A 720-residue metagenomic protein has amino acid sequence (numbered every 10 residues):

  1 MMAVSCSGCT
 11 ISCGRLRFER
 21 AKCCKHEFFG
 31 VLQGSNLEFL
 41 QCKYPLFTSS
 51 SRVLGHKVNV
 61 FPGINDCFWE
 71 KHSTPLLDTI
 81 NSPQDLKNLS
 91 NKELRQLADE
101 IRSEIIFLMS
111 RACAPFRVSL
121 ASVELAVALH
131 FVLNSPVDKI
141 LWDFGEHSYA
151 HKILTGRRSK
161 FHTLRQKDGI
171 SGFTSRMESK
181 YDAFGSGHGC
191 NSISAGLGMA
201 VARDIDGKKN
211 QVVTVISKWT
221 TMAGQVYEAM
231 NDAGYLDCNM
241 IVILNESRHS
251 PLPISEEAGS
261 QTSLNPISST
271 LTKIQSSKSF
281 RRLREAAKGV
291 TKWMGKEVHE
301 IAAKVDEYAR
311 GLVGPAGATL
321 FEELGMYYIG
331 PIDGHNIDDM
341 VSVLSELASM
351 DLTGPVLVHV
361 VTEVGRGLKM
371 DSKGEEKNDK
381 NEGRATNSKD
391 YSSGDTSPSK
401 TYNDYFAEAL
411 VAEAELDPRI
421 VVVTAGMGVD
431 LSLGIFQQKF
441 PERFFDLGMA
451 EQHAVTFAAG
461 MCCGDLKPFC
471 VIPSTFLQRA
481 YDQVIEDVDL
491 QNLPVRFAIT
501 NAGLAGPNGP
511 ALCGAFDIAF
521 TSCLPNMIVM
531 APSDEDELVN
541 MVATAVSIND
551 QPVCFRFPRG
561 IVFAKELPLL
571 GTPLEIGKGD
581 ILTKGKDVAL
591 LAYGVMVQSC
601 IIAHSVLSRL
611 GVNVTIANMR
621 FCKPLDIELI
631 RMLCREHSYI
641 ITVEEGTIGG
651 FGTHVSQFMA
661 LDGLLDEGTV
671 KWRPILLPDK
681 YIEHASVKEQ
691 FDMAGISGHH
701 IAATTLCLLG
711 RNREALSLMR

Functional and structural regions predicted by a protein language model:
M1-S49: N-terminal chloroplast transit peptides
A3-S12, T155-N191, I205-K209, M230 (+9 more regions): Thiamine diphosphate
F29-D99, S103, S110-R111, S717-R720: N-terminal organelle-targeting presequences
K92, Q96-G207, Q211, W219 (+4 more regions): Long, structured ligand/cofactor-binding scaffold of large enzymes
L108-V137, P355, T362, Y402-E415 (+1 more regions): Active-site pocket-lining segments that scaffold enzyme catalytic pockets across diverse folds
A112-A114, D138-L141, D182-G185, D206-A223 (+5 more regions): A short, small-residue-rich loop immediately preceding and capping a beta-strand
V212, I216-A229, S432, F444 (+4 more regions): Extended, hydrophobic alpha-helical segments in both membrane/secreted and soluble proteins
E382-D390, S522-P568: Helix-enriched interaction subdomains in cytosolic or periplasmic regions, typified by TIR/SEFIR signaling/NADase cores
